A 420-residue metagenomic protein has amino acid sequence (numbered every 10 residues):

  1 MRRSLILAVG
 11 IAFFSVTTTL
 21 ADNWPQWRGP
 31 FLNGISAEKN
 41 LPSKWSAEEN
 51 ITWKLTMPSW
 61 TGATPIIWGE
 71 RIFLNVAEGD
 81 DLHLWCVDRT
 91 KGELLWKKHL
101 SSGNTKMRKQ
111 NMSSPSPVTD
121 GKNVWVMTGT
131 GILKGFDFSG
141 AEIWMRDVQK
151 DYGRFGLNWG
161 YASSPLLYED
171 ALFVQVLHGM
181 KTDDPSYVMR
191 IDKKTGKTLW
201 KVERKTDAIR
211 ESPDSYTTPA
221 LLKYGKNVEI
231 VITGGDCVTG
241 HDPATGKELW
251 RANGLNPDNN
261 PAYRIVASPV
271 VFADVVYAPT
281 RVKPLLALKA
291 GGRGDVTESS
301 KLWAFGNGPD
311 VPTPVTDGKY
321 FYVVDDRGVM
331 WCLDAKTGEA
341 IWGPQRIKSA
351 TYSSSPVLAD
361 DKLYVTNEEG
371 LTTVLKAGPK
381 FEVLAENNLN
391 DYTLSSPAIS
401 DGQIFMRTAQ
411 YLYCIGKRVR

Functional and structural regions predicted by a protein language model:
M1-S4: Positively charged n-region of N-terminal signal peptides that target proteins for export
I6-V16: Bacterial N-terminal signal peptides
L20-R420: Noncatalytic, solvent-exposed loop/strand surfaces of beta-propeller-type extracellular/periplasmic domains
